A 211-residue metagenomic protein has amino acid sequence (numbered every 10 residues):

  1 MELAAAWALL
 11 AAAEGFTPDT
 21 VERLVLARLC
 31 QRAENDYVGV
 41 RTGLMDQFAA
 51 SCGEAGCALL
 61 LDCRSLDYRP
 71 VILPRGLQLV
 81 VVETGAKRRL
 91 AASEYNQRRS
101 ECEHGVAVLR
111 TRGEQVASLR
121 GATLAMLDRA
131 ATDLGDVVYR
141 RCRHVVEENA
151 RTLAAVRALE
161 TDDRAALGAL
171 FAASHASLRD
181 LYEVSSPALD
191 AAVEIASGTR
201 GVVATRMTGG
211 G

Functional and structural regions predicted by a protein language model:
M1-P74, G198-T199: Gly/Ser-rich oxyanion-binding loop with an adjacent helix/lid that shapes the negatively charged ligand pocket
C57-R206: C-terminal nucleotide
G211: Glycine-rich nucleotide-binding loop
